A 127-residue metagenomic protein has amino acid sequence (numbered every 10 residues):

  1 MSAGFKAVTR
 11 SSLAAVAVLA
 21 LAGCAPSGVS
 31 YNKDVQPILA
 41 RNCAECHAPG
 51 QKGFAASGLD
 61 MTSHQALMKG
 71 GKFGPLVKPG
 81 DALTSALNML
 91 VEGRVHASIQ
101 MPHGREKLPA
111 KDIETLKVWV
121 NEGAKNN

Functional and structural regions predicted by a protein language model:
S2-A14: Bacterial N-terminal signal peptides that target proteins for export
C24-N127: Aromatic- and Gly/Pro-enriched helix-to-coil junctions and flexible linker segments
